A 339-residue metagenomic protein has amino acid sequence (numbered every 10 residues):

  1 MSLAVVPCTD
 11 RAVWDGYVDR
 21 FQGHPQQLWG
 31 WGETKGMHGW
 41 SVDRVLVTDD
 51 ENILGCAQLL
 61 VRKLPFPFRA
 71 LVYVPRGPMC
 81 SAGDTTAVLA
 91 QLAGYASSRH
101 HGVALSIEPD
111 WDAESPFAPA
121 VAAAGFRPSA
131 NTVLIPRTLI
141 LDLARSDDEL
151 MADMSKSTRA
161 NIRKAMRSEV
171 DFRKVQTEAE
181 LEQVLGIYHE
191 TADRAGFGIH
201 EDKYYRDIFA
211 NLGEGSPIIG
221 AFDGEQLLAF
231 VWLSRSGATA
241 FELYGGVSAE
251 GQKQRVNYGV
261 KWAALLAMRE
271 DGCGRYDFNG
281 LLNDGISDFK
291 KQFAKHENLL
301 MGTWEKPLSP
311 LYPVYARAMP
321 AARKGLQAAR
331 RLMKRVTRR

Functional and structural regions predicted by a protein language model:
S2, P7-R11, T34, L60-V61 (+2 more regions): Active-site/acyl-donor-binding loops of N-acyltransferases
L3-D50, C56-P67, P109-E114, P119-P136 (+1 more regions): A conserved beta-strand-loop-helix scaffold within acyl/acetyltransferase catalytic domains
W40-V42, H100-G102, E270-C273: Short, high-confidence coil segments that cap the C-terminus of an alpha-helix and link into the following beta-strand
P67-C80, H100-S106: Glycine-/proline-rich flexible loop or hinge segments
V72-G83, D193, V247-Q254: Short histidine-centered catalytic/ligand-binding loop motif
A87-S97, Y204-A316: Aromatic (often tryptophan-rich) hydrophobic motifs at membrane interfaces
A104-I107, R173, G274-F278: Short catalytic-loop micro-motif centered on adjacent basic/acidic residues
I107-P116, F278-G285: Conserved beta-strand-loop-alpha-helix junction that forms the acyl-donor binding cleft
